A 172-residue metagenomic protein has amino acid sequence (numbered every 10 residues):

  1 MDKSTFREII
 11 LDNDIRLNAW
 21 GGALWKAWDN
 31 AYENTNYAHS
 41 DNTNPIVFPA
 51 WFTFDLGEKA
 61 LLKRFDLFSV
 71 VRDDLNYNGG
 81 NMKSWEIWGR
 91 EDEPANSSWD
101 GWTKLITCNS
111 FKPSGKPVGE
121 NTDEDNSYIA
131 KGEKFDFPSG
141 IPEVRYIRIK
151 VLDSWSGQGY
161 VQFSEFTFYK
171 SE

Functional and structural regions predicted by a protein language model:
M1-L17: Extracellular carbohydrate-recognition regions
D2, L11, A23-K26, P117 (+1 more regions): Serine/threonine-rich low-complexity intrinsically disordered regions
R16-A19, A23-G101, I129-E172: Aromatic, loop-rich ligand-recognition surfaces of beta-strand-rich domains
T103-D136: Extracellular carbohydrate recognition and processing domains and analogous Trp-centered ligand-binding platforms
